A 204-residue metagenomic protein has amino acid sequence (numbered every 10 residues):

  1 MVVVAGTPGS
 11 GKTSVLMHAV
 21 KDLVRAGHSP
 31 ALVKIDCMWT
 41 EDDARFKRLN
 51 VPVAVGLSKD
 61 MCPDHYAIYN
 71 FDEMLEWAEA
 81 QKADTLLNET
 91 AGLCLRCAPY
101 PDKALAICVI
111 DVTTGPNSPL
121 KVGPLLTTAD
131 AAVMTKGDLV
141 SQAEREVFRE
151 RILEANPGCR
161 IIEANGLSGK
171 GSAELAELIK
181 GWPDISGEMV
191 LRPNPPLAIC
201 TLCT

Functional and structural regions predicted by a protein language model:
V2-S10, S14-D102, G115, G137 (+1 more regions): Nucleotide-state-sensitive switch-loop elements of NTP-binding domains
A31, L105-V109, L126-D138, L153-G166: Conserved beta-strand/loop subsegment of P-loop NTPase cores
W39-D43, N117-V122, E144-R151: Short, glycine/polar-rich helix-capping loops at beta-to-alpha or helix-loop-helix junctions that flank or form
K47-V51, D72-E73, A104-L105, L125-L126 (+2 more regions): Short, hinge-like loop/turn segments at secondary-structure boundaries
G92-T114, K121-D130: Inter-motif core of Ras-like GTPase G domains
S118, I199-T204: Short, cysteine/histidine-rich loop/knuckle motifs that typically chelate Zn2+
D138-P193: Canonical P-loop GTPase G-domain recognition
P193-I199: Short metal-coordination and nucleic-acid-contact micro-motifs, chiefly zinc-binding Cys/His arrays
